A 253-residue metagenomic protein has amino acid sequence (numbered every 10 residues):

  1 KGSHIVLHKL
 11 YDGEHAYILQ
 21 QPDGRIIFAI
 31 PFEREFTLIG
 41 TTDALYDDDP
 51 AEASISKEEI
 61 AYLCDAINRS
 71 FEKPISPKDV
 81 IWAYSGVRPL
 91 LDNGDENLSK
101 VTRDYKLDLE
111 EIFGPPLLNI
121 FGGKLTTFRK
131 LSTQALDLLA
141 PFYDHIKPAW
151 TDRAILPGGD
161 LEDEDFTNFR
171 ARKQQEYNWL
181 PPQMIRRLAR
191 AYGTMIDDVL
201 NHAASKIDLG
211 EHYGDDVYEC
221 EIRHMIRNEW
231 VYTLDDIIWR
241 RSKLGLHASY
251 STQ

Functional and structural regions predicted by a protein language model:
K1-I39, A44-T252: C-terminal catalytic lobe of FAD-dependent flavoproteins
